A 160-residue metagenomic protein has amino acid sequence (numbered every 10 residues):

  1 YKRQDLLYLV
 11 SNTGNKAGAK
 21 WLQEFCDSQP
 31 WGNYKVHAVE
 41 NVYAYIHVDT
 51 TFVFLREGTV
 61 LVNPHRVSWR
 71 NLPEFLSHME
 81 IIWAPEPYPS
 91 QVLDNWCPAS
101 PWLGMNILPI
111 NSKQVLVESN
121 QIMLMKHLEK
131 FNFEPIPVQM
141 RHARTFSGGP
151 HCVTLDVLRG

Functional and structural regions predicted by a protein language model:
K2-G160: The feature marks the mature, well-folded catalytic cores of soluble enzymes
